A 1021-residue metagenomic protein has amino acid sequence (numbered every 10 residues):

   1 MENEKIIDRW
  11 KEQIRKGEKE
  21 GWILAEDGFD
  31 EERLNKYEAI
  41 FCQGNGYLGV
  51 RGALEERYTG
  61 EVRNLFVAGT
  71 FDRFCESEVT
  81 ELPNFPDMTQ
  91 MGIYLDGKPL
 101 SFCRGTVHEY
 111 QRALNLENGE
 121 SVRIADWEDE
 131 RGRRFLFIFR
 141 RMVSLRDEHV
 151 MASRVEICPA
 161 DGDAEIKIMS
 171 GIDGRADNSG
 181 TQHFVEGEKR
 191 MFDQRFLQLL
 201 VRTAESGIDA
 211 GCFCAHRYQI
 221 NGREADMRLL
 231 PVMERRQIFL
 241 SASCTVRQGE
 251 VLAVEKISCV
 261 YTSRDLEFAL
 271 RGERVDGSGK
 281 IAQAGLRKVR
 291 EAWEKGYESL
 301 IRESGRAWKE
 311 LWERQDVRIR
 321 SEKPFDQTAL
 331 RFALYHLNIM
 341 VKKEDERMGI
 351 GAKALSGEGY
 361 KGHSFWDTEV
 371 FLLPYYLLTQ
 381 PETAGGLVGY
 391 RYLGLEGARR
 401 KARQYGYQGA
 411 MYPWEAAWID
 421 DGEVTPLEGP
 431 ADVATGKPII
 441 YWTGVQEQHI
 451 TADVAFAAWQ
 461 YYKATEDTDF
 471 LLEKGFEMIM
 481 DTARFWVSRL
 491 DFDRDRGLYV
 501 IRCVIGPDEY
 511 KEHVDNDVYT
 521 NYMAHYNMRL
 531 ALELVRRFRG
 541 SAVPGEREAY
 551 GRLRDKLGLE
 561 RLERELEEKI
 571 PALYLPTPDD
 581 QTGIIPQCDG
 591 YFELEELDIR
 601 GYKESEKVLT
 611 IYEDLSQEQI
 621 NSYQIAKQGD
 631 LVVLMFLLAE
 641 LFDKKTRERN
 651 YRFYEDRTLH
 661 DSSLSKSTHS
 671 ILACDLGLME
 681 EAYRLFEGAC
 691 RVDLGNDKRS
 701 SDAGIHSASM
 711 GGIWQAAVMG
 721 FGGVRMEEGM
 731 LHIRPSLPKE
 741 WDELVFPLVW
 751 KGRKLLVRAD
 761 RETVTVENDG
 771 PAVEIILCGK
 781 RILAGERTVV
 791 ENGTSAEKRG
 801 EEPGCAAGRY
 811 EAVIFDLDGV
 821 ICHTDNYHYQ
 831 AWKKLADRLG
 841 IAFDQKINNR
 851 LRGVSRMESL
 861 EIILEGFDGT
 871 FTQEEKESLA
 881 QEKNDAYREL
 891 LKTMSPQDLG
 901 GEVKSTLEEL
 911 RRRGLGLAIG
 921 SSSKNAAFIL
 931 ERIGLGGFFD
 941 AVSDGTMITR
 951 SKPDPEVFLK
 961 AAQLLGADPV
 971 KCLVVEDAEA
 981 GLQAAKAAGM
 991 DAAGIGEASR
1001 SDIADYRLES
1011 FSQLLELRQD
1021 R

Functional and structural regions predicted by a protein language model:
M1-Q43, Y47-Y360, L393, G397-R400 (+2 more regions): Acidic/polar, glycine-enriched structural segments that form the non-catalytic walls/loops of the carbohydrate-binding
N35-T59, F371, I419, F492 (+4 more regions): C-terminal capping/lid segments that line or modulate ligand- or cofactor-binding pockets
S77-E130, L136, K644-E648, E655-D656 (+1 more regions): Non-catalytic C-terminal accessory modules of carbohydrate-active enzymes
V341-S356, E382-F456, Y462, D469-E473 (+4 more regions): Helix-terminus loop motifs that line ligand-binding clefts
S364-G394, R529, R536, E548 (+1 more regions): Active-site core of glycosidic bond-cleaving carbohydrate-active enzymes
G804-Y810, E908-E909, S923-R1021: Asp-based, Mg2+/Mn2+-dependent phosphohydrolase catalytic module
C805-N849: Active-site neighborhood of HAD-like aspartate-dependent phosphohydrolases
E889-I919: Short, acidic loop-to-helix structural element flanking the phosphoryl-transfer center in phosphate-processing enzymes
